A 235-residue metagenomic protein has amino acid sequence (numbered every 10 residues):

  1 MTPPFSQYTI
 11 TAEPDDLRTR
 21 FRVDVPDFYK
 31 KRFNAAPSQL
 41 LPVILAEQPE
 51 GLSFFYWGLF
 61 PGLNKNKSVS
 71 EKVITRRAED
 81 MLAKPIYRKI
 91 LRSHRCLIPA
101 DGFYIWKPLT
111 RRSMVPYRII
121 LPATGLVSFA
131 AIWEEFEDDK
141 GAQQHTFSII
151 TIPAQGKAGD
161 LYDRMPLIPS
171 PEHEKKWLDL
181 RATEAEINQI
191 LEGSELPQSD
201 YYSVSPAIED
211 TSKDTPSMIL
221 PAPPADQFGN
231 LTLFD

Functional and structural regions predicted by a protein language model:
M1-D235: Short linear sequence motif anchored by a di-proline
